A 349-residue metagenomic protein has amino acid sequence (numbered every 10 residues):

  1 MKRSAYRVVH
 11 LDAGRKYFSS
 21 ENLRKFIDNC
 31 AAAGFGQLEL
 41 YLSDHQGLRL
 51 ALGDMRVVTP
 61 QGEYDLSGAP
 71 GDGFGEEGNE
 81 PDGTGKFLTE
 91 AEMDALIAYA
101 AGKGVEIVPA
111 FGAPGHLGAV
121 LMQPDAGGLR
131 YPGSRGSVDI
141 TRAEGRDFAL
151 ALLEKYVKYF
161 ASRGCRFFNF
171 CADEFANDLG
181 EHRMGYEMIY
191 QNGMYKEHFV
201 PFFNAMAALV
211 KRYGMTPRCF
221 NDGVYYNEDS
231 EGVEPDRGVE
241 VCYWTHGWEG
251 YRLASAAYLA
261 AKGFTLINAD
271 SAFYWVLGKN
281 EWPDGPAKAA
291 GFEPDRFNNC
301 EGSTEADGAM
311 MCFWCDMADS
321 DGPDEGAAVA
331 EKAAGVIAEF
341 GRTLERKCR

Functional and structural regions predicted by a protein language model:
M1-L42, R349: Mature N-terminal, pre-catalytic/accessory segment of carbohydrate-active enzymes
R3-Y6, D44-G102, H116-E144, A161 (+1 more regions): Aromatic- and acidic-residue-enriched carbohydrate-binding clefts of CAZyme catalytic domains
R7-L11, L38-L40, I107-F111, F168-F170 (+4 more regions): Hydrophobic faces of well-ordered beta-strands that scaffold small-molecule active sites in alpha/beta enzyme cores
G14-K16, S43-H45, G112-H116, D173-F175 (+4 more regions): Active-site beta-loop-alpha junctions enriched in small/polar residues
L23-G36, M93-G102, A149-F168, A256-A257 (+1 more regions): Short amphipathic alpha-helices and their capping/turn segments at secondary-structure boundaries
T89-I107, K155-G164, F202-P217, K262 (+2 more regions): A structural motif corresponding to the C-terminal end of an alpha-helix and its immediate exit/capping segment
D125, R130, S134-E240, W244-F264: Active-site neighborhood of glycoside hydrolase catalytic domains
C219-D222, E231-R349: Flexible, acidic glycine-rich loops studded with aromatic residues
